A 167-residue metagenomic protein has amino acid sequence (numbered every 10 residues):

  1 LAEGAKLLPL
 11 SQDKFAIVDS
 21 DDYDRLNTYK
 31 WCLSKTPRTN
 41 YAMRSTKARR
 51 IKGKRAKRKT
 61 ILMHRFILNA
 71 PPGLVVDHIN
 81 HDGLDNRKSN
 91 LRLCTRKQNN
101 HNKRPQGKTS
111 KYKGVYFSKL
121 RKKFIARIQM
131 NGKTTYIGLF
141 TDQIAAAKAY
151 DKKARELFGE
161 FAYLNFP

Functional and structural regions predicted by a protein language model:
L1-I51: Short helix-coil boundary/hinge micro-motifs
F15-I17, K54-G132, R155: Short, cationic Gly/His-enriched loop motifs
D22, H81, A145: Short, glycine/acidic-enriched loop or turn micro-motifs at the edges of active sites
R25, H101, K148-A149: Short, solvent-exposed alpha-helical surface patches in well-structured domains
K133-Q143: A short, exposed loop/beta-hairpin motif centered on an aromatic-Gly-Thr core
T141-L157: A short, charged, amphipathic alpha-helix used as a generic interaction element across diverse proteins
A162-P167: Intrinsically disordered, low-complexity charged/polar segments
